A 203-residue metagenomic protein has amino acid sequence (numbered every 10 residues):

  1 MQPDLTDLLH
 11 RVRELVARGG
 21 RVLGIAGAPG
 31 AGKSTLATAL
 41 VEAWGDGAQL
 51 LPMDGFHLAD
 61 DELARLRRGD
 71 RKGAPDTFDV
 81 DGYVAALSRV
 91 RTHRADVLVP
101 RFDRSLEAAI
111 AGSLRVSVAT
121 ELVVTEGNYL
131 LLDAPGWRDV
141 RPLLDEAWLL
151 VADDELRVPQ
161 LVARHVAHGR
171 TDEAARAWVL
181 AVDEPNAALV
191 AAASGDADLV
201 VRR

Functional and structural regions predicted by a protein language model:
M1-G24, A28: Extreme N-terminal, non-catalytic leader segments that precede Walker-type/kinase nucleotide-binding cores
K33: Conserved lysine of the Walker
L36: Hydrophobic positions on the alpha1 helix immediately C-terminal to the Walker A/P-loop
A39: Active-site signature of alpha/beta-hydrolase-fold catalytic machinery across serine- and Asp/Cys-nucleophile hydrolases
E42-L50: Post-Walker A helix-loop "phosphate-sensing" segment adjacent to the P-loop in P-loop NTPases
P52, A59-L106: Conserved nucleotide-sensing/catalytic segment adjacent to the nucleotide-binding pocket in NTP-handling enzymes
L106-R164: ATP-dependent NMP and nucleoside kinases share a basic, alpha-helical "lid"
G112, P135-R138, V166-R203: Small-molecule kinase domains that catalyze NTP-dependent phosphoryl transfer to phosphate-bearing small molecules
